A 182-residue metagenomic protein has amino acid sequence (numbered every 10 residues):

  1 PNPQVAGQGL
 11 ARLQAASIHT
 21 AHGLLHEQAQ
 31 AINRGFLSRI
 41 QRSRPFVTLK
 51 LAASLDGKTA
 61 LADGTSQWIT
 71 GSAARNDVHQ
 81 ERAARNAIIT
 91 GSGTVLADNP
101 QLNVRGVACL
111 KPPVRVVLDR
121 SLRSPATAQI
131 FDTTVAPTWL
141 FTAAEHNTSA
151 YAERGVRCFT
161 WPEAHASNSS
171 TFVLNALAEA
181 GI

Functional and structural regions predicted by a protein language model:
P1-Q28, T134, W139, A144 (+2 more regions): Zn2+-dependent cytidine deaminase-like catalytic core
V5-A6, A31-N33, Q101: Short Asp/Glu-rich motifs
L10-S17, I32, T59-D63, I69: Generic alpha-helix detector with strongest preference for long hydrophobic helices that associate with membranes
L25-I40: Short, structured interface segments
F36-R42, T48-L55, T59-G181: Active-site ligand-binding patch in enzyme domains
